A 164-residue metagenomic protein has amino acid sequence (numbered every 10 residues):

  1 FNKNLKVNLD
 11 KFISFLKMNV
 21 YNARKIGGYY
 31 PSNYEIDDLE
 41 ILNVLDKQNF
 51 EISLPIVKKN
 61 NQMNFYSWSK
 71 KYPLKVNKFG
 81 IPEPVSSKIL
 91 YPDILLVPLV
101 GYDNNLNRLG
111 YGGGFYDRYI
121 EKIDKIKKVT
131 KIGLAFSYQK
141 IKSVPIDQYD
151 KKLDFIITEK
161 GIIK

Functional and structural regions predicted by a protein language model:
F1-L90: N-terminal active-site beta-alpha-beta segment that forms phosphate/nucleotide-binding and substrate-recognition loops
P31-Y34, V100-N104: Short glycine-rich anion-binding loops that position phosphate/pyrophosphate groups of nucleotides and phosphorylated
K59, K70, I81-E83, Y102-N104 (+2 more regions): Generic structural "secondary-structure junction" signal
F65, P98-V100: Short, basic/glycine-rich phosphate-binding loops at helix/coil junctions that contact nucleotide phosphates
L90-L95, N104-N107, R118-K164: Surface-exposed, charge/polar-rich loops and edge strands
Y111-D117: Charged helix-capping and loop-helix junction motifs
